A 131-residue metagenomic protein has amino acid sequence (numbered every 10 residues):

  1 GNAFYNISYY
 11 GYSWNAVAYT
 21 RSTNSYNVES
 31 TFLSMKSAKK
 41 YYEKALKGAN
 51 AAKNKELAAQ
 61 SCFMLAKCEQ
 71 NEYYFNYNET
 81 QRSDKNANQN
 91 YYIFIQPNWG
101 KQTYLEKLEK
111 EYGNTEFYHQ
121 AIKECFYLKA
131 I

Functional and structural regions predicted by a protein language model:
N2-I131: Acidic, polar-rich low-complexity tracts and alpha-helical solenoid repeat scaffolds
